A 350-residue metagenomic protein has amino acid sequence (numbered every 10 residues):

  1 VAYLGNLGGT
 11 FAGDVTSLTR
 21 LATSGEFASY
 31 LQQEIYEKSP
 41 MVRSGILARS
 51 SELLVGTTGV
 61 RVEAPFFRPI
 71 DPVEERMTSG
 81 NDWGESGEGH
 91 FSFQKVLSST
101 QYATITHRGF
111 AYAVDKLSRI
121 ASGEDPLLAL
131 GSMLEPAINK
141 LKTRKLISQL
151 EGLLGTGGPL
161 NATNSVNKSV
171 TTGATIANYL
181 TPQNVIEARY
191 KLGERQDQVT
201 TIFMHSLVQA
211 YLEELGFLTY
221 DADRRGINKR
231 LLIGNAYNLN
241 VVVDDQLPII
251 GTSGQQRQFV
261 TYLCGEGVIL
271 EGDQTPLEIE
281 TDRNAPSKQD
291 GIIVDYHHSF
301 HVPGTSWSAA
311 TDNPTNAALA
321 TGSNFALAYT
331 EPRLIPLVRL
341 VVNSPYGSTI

Functional and structural regions predicted by a protein language model:
V1-G9, I105-H107, E151-N167: Short, compositionally biased low-complexity segments
A2-G45, T171-L180, E214-I350: Sequence/fold signature of self-assembling virion shell proteins
E37-R108: Assembly/oligomerization interface modules of large self-assembling protein complexes
A64, A103, Y112, K168 (+1 more regions): Generic detection of short hydrophobic beta-strand segments and adjacent strand-loop junctions
A64, K95-P159, R195-D197, I202 (+2 more regions): Long, contiguous amphipathic alpha-helices that act as assembly "spine/axial" helices in icosahedral shell and virion
I70, S118, V208-A210, L247 (+1 more regions): Short loop/turn segments at secondary-structure transitions that flank enzyme active sites
T106, A113-D115, F203-V208, V243-D245 (+2 more regions): Helix N-cap / beta->alpha transition motif
T156-I233: Extended, solvent-exposed, turn-rich assembly/linker loops in the middle of proteins
